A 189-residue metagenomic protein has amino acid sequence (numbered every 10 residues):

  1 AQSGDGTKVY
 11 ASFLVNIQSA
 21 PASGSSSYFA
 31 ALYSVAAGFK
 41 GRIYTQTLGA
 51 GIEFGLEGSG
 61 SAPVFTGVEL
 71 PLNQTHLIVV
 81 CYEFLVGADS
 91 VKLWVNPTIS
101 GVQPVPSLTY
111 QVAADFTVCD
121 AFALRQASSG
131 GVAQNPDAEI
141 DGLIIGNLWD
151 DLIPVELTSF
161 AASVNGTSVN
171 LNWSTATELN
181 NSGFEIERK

Functional and structural regions predicted by a protein language model:
A1-G51, W149: Secretory/extracellular carbohydrate-interaction modules and structurally similar beta-sandwich "look-alikes"
F13, P71-Y110: Carbohydrate-binding surfaces in secreted/extracellular proteins
I17-S23, F84-A88, E178-N181: Extended, low-complexity, turn-rich repeat/linker tracts enriched in Gly/Pro/Ser/Thr and Asp/Glu that occur
A31, K92-W94, G183-E187: Beta-strand signatures of extracellular beta-sandwich domains
G55-H76: Short, aromatic/His-centered strand-loop micro-motif at the edge of beta-sheets
P104-E139, I144: Flexible glycan-contacting loops in extracellular carbohydrate-active proteins
G142-I153: Extended recognition patches within non-cytosolic domains
I153-K189: Low-complexity, Ser/Thr/Pro-rich intrinsically disordered linker/stalk segments at domain junctions
